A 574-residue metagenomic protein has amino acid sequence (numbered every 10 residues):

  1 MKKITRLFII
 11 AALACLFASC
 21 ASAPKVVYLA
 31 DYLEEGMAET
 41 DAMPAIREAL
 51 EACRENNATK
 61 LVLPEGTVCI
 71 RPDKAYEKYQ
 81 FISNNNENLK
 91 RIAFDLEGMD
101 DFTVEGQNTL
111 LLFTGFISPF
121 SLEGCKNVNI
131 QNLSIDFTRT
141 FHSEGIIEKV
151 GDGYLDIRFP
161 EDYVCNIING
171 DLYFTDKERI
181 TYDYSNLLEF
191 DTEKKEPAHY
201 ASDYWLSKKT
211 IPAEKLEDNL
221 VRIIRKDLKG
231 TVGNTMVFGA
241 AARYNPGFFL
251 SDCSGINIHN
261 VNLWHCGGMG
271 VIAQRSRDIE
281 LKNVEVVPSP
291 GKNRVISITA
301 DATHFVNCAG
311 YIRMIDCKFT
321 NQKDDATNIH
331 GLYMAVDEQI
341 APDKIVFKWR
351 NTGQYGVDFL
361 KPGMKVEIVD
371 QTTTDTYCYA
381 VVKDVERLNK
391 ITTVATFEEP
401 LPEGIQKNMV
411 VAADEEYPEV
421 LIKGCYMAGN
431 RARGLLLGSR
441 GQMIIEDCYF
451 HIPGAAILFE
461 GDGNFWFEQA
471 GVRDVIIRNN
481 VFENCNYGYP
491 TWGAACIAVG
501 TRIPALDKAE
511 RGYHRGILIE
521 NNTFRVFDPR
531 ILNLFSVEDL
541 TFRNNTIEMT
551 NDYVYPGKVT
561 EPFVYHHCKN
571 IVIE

Functional and structural regions predicted by a protein language model:
K2-I10: Sec-dependent signal peptide recognition, specifically the positively charged N-region followed immediately by
I9, K25-V26, L220: Detector for intrinsically disordered, low-structure N-terminal pre-sequences
A18-S19: C-terminal motif of bacterial Sec signal peptides marking the signal peptidase cleavage site
S22-A45, T67: Right-handed parallel beta-helix/beta-solenoid
A42-E574: Extracellular parallel beta-helix/beta-solenoid repeat domains
